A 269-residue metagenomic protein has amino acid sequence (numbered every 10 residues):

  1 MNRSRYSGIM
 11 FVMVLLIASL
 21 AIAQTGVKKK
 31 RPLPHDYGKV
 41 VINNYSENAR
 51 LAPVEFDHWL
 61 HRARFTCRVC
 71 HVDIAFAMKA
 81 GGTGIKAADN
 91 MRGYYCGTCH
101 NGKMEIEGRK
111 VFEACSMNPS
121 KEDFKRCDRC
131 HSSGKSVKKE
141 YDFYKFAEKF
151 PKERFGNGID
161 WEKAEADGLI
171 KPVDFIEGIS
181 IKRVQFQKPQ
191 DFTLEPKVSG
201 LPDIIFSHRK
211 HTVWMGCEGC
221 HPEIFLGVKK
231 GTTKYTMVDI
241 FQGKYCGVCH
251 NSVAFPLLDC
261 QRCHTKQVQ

Functional and structural regions predicted by a protein language model:
N2, S19-I22: Classical N-terminal targeting signals for secretion and organelle import
N2-F11: Bacterial N-terminal signal peptides that target proteins for export
Y6, Q24, D36, I106 (+1 more regions): Intrinsically disordered, low-complexity segments enriched in small/polar residues
M10-S19: Bacterial N-terminal signal peptides
A21-K29: Boundary at the C-terminal end of the N-terminal hydrophobic targeting segment
K28-S46, D57, F65, K139-V198 (+1 more regions): Periplasmic c-type cytochrome electron-transfer domains
Y37-K149, K197-Q269: Sequence context surrounding c-type heme c attachment/ligation sites in exported
